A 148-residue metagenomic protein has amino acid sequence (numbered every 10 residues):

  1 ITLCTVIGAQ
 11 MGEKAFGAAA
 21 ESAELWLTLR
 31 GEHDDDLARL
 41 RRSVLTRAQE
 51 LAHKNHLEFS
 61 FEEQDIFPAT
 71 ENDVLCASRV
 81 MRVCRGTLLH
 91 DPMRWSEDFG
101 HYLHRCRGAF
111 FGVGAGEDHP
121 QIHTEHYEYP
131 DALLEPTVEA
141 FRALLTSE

Functional and structural regions predicted by a protein language model:
I1-N72, M93-R94, G100: Midchain, well-structured core segments that form catalytic/ion-binding scaffolds
A20-S22, C76-A77, H126: Short, glycine/charged-enriched secondary-structure capping and boundary segments
R39, N72-L75, Y129-A132: Alpha-helix N-cap and loop-to-helix initiation/capping positions
S43-N55, R79-G86, H101, A143-E148: Generic non-transmembrane alpha-helical segments
A69-V83: Short, low-order "capping/linker" segments at domain edges
L88-L145: Zn-dependent metallopeptidase/amidohydrolase metal-coordination segment
